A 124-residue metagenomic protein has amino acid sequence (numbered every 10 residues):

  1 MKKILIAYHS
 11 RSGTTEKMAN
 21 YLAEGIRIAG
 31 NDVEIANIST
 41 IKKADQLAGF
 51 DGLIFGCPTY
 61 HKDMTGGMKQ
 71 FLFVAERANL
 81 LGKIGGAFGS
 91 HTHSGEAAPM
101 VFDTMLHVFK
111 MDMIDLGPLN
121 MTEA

Functional and structural regions predicted by a protein language model:
K2-I4, K17, Y21-A29, E34-I38 (+1 more regions): FMN-binding flavodoxin-like domain, especially the glycine-rich phosphate-binding loop
Y8: Nucleotide-activated donor-dependent transferases that construct or modify glycoconjugates
S12-E16: Glycine-rich NAD(P) Rossmann-fold beta1-alpha1 loop
K43-A44: Acidic, amphipathic alpha-helical patches
